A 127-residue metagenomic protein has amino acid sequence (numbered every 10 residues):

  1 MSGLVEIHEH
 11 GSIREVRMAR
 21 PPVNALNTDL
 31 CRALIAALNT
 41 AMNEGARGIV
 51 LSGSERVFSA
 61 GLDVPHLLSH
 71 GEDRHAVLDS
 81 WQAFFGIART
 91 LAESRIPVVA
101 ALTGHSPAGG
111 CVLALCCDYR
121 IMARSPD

Functional and structural regions predicted by a protein language model:
M1-S54, R89: Conserved CoA-thioester-binding segment of acyl-CoA-metabolizing enzymes
L4, G53-I87, S106: Glycine- (often His-adjacent) and acidic-residue-rich active-site loop that binds/positions the CoA thioester
V16, L51, D63, L113-A114: Hydrophobic/aromatic residues within transmembrane alpha-helices of multi-pass small-molecule transporters
M18-P22, G71, L102: Short, histidine-centered active-site or binding-site loop motifs used for metal coordination, general acid-base
A25, S59, G109: Residues that form or flank phosphate/diphosphate-binding pockets in enzymes that use nucleotide phosphates
L30-L34, S80-A83, L113: Hydrophobic alpha-helical membrane-association signature
I87-D127: Glycine-rich beta-to-alpha active-site loop
